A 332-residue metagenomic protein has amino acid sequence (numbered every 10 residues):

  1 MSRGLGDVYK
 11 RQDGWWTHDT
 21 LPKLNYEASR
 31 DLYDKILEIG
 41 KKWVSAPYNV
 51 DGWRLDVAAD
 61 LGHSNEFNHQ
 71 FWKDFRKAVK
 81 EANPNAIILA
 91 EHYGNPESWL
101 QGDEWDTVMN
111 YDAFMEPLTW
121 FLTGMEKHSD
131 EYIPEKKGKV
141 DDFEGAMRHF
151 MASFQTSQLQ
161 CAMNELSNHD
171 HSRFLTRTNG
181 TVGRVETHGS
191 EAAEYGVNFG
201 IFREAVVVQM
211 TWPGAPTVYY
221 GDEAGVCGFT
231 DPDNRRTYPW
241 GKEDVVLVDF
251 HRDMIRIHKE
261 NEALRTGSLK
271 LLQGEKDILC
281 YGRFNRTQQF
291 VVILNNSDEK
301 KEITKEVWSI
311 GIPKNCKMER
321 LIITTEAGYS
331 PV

Functional and structural regions predicted by a protein language model:
M1-Y9: Single conserved hydrophobic/aromatic residue that forms the stacking wall/gate of nucleotide- or nucleobase-binding
G4, P47-D51, E165: Short loop/turn motifs at secondary-structure junctions
Q12, T20-E97: Active-site neighborhood of glycoside hydrolase catalytic domains
H18-Y33, D56-F67, E131-V140, E186-V197 (+1 more regions): The substrate-binding groove and active-site-proximal loops of carbohydrate-active enzymes, especially glycoside
D31, K35-E38, F67-D74, E116 (+3 more regions): Extracytoplasmic/secreted proteins, especially bacterial periplasmic and envelope-associated proteins
G40, W72, R76-K77, N85-D231 (+4 more regions): Conserved alpha/beta catalytic core and glycan-binding cleft of carbohydrate-active enzymes
P239-L272: Aromatic- and carboxylate-lined catalytic core of secreted/periplasmic carbohydrate-active enzymes
D298-V332: C-terminal beta-sandwich/jelly-roll accessory domains of carbohydrate-active enzymes
